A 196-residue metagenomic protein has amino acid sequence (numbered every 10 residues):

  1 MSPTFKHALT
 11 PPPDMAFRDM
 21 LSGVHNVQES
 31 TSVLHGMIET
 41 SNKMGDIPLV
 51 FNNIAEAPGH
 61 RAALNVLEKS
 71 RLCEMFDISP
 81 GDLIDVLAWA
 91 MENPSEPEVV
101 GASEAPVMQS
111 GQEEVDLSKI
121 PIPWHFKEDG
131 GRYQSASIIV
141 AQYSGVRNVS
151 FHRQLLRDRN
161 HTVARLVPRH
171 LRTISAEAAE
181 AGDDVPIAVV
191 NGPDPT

Functional and structural regions predicted by a protein language model:
S2-T196: Extended, highly charged
